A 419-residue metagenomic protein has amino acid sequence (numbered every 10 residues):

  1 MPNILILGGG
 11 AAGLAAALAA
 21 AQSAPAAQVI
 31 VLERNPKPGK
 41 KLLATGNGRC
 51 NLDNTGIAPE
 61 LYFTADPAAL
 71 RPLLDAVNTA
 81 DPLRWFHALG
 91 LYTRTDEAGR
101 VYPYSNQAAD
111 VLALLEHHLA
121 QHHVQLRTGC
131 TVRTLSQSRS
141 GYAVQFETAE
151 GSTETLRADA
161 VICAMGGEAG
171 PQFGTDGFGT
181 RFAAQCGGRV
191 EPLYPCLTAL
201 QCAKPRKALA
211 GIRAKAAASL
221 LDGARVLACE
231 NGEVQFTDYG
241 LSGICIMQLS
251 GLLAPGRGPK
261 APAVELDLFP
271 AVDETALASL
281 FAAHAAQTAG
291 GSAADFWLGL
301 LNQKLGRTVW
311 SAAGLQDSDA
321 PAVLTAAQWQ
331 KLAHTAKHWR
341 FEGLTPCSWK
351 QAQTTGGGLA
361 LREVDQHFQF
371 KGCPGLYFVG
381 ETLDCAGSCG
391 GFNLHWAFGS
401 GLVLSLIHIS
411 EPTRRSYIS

Functional and structural regions predicted by a protein language model:
I4-I30: N-terminal Rossmann-like FAD-binding beta1-loop-alpha1 element of flavoenzymes
L7, V132, T155-A169, V234-T237: Short hydrophobic core segments
A21-N47: Glycine-rich FAD pyrophosphate-binding loop
P36-P38, A44, L52, G56-P59 (+2 more regions): An anion/pyrophosphate-binding glycine-rich loop and adjacent beta-alpha core in soluble alpha-beta enzymes
N47-T95: Glycine-rich active-site loop/strand segments that organize a redox cofactor
T128, R307-A386: A glycine-rich dinucleotide-binding beta-alpha-beta segment and adjacent secondary-structure elements that constitute
T128-S140: A conserved short coil-to-beta-strand element within the FAD-binding core of flavoproteins
I407-S419: Single conserved hydrophobic/aromatic residue that forms the stacking wall/gate of nucleotide- or nucleobase-binding
